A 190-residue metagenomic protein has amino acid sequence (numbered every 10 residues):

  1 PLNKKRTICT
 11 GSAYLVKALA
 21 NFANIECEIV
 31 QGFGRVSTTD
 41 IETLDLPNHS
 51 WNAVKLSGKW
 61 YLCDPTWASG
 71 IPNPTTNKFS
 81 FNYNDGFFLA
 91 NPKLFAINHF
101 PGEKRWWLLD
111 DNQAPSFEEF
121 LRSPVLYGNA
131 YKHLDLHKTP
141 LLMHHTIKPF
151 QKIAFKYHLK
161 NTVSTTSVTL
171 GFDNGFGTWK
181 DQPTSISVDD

Functional and structural regions predicted by a protein language model:
P1-T10, T39-E42: Second-shell loop/turn segments in exported
K4-R6, R35, R105, R122: Arginine residue identity/basic-tract feature
T7-K17, A114-E118: A broad, low-specificity signal for short, low-complexity segments enriched in glycine/proline and polar/charged
C9, C27, C63, A154-Y157: Generic recognition of cysteine residues
A13-K93: Hydrophobic/aromatic-rich core segments of domains that either
P72-D190: Alpha-helical and coiled-coil interaction segments, frequently adjacent to or embedded within charge-biased
